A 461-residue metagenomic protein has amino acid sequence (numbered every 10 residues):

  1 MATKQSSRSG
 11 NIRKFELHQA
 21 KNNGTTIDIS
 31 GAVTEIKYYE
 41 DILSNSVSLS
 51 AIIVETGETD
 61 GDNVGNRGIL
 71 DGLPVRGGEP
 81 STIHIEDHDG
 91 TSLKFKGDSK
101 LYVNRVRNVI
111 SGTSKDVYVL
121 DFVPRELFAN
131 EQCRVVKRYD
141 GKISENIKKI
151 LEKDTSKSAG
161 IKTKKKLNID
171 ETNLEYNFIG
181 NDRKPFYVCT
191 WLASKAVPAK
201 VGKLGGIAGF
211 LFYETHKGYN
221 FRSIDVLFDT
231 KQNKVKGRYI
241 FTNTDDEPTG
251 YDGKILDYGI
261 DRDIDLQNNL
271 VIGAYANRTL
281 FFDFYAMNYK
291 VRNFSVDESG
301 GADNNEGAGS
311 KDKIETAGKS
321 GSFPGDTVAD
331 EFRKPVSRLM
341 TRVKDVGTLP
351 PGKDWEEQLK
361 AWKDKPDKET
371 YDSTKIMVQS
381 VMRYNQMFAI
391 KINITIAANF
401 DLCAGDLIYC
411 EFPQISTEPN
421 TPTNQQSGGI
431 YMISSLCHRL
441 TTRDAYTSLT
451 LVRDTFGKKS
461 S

Functional and structural regions predicted by a protein language model:
M1, K166-L167, C189, S460-S461: Interface-prone segments of viral and bacterial extracellular assemblies
M1-Q132: Assembly/oligomerization scaffold segments
N11-R13, N45-L49, E79, G97-S99 (+7 more regions): Envelope-exposed proteins and targeting segments
L43-G72, F241-S461: An acidic/polar, Gly/Ser/Thr-rich interaction patch typically located in mid-to-C-terminal regions of proteins
S50-A51, F122-V123, E131-K164, G180-L211 (+1 more regions): Amphipathic, non-transmembrane alpha-helical segments in extracytoplasmic/periplasmic proteins
V54-G61, I83-D89, E152-S156, W191-K200 (+1 more regions): Short regulatory "switch" loops immediately downstream of catalytic or recognition motifs within protein catalytic
D62-N63, E131-V135, Q232-K234, S460-S461: Short, charged, solvent-exposed linker or helix-capping segments at domain edges/interfaces that act as flexible hinges
V117, P124-E126, L167-A276, F281-F282 (+3 more regions): Short beta-strand-centered interaction patches in the first periplasmic/extracellular domains of large envelope
